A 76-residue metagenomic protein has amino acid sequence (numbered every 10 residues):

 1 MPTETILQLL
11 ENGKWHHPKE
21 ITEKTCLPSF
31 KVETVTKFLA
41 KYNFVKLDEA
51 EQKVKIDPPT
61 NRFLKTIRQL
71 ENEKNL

Functional and structural regions predicted by a protein language model:
M1-T3, H17, E49-E73: Short, cationic-aromatic polyanion-contact patches
L10-G13: Short helix-capping/hinge SLiMs at alpha-helix to coil transitions
W15-K24: Short acidic, hydrophobic short linear motifs in intrinsically disordered regions
I21, E33, A50-E51: Short loop/turn and capping residues at structural boundaries
L27-K41: Short amphipathic alpha-helical interaction segments
A40-E51: A short, conserved structural fragment
